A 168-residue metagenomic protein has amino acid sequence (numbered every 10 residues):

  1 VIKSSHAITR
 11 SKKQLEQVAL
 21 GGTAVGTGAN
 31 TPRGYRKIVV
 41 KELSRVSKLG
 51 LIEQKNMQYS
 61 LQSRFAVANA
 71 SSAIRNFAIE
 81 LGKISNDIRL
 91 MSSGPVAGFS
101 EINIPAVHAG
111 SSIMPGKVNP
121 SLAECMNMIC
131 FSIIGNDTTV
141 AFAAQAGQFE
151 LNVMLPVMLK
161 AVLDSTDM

Functional and structural regions predicted by a protein language model:
I2-V140: Internal glycine-rich alpha/beta core junctions
I113-K117, N136, A143-S165: Hydrophobic alpha-helical bundle architecture
